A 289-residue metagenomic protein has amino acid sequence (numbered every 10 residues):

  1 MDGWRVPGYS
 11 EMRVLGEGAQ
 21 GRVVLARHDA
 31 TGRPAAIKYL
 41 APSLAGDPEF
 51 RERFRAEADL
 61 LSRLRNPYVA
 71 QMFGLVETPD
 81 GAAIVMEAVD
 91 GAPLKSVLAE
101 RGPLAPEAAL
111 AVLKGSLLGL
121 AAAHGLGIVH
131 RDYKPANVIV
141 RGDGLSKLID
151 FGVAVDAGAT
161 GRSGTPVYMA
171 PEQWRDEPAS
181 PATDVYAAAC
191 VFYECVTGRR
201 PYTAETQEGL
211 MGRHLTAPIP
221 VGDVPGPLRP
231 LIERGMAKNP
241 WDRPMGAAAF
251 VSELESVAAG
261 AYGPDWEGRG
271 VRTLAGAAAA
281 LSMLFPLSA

Functional and structural regions predicted by a protein language model:
M12-A19, V23: Protein kinase glycine-rich loop
A41-R63: AlphaC helix of the eukaryotic protein kinase fold
L75: Activation-segment/catalytic-loop signature of the eukaryotic protein kinase fold
P79-P93, V97: Conserved short submotifs of the Hanks-type protein kinase catalytic core that shape the nucleotide-binding pocket
V112-L113: Activation segment signature within eukaryotic-like protein kinase domains
S116-I128: Protein kinase catalytic-loop region centered on the HRD/HxD motif
R243: Conserved HRD-motif arginine in the catalytic loop of eukaryotic-like protein kinases
